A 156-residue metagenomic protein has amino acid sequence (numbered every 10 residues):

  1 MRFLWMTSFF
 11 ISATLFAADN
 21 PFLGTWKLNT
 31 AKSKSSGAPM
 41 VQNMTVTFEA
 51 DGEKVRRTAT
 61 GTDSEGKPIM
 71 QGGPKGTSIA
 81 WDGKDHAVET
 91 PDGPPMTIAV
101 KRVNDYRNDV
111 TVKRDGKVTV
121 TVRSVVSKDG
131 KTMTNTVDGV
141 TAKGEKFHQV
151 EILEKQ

Functional and structural regions predicted by a protein language model:
M1-L4: Positively charged n-region of N-terminal signal peptides that target proteins for export
M6-S8, T25-W26: Short helix-onset patch at the extreme N-terminus, typifying the N->h transition of secretory signal peptides
F9-A17: Hydrophobic h-region of N-terminal signal peptides that target proteins for export in Gram-negative bacteria
A18-Q156: Hydrophobic small-molecule pocket/channel-lining residues, especially in calycin-type beta-barrels
